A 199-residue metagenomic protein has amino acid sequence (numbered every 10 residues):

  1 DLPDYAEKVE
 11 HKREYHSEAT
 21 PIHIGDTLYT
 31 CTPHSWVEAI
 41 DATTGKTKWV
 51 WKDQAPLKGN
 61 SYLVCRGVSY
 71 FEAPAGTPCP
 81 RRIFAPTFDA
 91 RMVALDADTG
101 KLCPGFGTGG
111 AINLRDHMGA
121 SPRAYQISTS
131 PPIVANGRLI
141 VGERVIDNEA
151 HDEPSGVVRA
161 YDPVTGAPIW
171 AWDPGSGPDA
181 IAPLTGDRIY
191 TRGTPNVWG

Functional and structural regions predicted by a protein language model:
D1-H16, K46-A55, K101-S121, A167-P174 (+2 more regions): Aromatic (tryptophan-biased) beta-strands that constitute blades/sheets of beta-rich domains
E14-H34, S61-R91, A124-A150, V157 (+1 more regions): Repeat-blade elements of multi-bladed beta-propeller folds
I24, I40, A160-Y161, P168: N-terminal amphipathic, basic-rich helices that act as targeting or association modules
S35-W36, P56-L57, A90-R91, N113 (+3 more regions): Solvent-exposed loop/turn segments at secondary-structure junctions within structured extracellular/periplasmic domains
D41, V50, S61, H151-E153 (+1 more regions): A short, polar/proline- and glycine-enriched secondary-structure boundary/capping micro-motif
T43, F88-A90, A97-D98, T108 (+1 more regions): Short, ordered coil/turn segments that flank beta-strands lining enzyme active or ligand-binding pockets
L95, T99-G100, P154-A167: Beta-propeller blade signature
